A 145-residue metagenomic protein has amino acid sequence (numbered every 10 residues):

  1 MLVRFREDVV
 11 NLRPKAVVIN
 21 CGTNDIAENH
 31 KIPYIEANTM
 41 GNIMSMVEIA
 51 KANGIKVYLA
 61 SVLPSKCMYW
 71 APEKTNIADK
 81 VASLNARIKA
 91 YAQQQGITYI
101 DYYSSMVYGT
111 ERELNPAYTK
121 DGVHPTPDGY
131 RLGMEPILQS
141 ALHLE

Functional and structural regions predicted by a protein language model:
M1-M40, P64-S65: Oxyanion-hole/transition-state-stabilizing segment in secreted/luminal serine hydrolases and related acyltransferases
L2, R6, E36, M40-V47 (+3 more regions): Extracytoplasmic/secreted envelope proteins and their assembly/folding machinery, especially bacterial periplasmic
V10-L12, A52, Q93-Q94, L132: Extracellular/periplasmic catalytic domains that process cell-envelope and extracellular macromolecules
N20-I26, M46-A82: Active-site segments of SGNH/GDSL-like serine hydrolases that catalyze O-acetyl group transfer/hydrolysis on lipids
K31-G41, P72-N76, K120: Active-site cleft segment of glycoside hydrolase catalytic domains centered on the general acid/base Glu
E36-V62, R87, Y91-I97: Charged, glycine-enriched surface loops/patches that mediate electrostatic binding to polyanionic ligands
L63-E145: Catalytic His-Asp segment of secreted/periplasmic serine-dependent ester chemistry enzymes
